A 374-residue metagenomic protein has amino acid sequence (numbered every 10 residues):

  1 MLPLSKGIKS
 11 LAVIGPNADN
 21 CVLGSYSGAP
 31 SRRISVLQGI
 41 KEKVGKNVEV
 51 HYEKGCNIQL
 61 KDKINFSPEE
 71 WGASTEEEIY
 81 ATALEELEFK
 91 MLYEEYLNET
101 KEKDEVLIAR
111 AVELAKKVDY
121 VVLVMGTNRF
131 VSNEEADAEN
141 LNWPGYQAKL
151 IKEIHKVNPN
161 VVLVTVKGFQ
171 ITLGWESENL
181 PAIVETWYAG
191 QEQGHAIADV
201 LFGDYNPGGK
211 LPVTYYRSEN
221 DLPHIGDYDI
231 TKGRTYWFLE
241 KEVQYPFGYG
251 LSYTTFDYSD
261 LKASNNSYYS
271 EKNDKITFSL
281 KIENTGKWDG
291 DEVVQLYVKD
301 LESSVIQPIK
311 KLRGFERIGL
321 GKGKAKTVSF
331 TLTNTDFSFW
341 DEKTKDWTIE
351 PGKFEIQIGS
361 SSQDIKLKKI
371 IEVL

Functional and structural regions predicted by a protein language model:
M1-G24, A29-L37, K41-M91, L97 (+8 more regions): Secreted, periplasmic, or luminal enzymes acting at the cell surface/secretory milieu
V22-S25, M125-P144: Glycine/threonine-rich flexible loop motifs
V118: An anion/phosphate-binding loop that grips the pyrophosphate of nucleotide cofactors and donors
G145, K272, K322, E350-P351: Surface-exposed loops/turns
K287-S304, K310-L312: Short acidic, flexible loop segments centered on an aromatic residue
S304-E342: Intrinsically disordered, low-complexity Pro/Gly/Ser/Thr-rich segments with frequent PxxP/GP/PP motifs and embedded
T331-S360: Short, surface-exposed ligand- or partner-binding patches at beta-edge/loop junctions that are enriched in aromatics
